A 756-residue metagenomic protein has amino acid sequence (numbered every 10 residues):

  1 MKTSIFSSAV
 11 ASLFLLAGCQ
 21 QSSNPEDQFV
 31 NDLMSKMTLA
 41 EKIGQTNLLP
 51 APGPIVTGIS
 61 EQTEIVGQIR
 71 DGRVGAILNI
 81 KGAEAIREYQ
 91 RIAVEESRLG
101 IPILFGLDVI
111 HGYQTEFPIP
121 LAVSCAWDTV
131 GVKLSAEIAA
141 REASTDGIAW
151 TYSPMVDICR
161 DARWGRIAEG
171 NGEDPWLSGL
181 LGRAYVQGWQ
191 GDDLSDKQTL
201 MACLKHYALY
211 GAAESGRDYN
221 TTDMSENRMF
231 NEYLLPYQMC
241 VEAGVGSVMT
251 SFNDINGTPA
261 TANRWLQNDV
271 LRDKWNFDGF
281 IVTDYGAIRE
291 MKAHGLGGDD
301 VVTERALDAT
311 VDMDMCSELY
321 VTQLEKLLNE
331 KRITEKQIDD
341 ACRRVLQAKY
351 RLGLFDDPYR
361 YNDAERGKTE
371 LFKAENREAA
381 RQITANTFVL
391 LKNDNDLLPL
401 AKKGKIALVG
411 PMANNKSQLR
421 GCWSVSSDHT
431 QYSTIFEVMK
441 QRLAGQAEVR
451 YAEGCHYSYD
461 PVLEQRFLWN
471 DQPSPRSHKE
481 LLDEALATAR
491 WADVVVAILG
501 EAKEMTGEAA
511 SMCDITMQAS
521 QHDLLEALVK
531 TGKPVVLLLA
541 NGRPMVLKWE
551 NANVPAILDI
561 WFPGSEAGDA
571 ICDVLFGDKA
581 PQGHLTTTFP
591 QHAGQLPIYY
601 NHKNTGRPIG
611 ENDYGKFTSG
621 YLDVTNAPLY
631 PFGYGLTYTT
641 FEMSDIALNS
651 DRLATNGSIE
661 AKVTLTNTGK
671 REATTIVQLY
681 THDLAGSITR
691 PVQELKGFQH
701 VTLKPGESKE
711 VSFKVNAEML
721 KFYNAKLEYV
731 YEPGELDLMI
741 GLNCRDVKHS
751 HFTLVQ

Functional and structural regions predicted by a protein language model:
M1-P25: Bacterial Sec-dependent N-terminal signal peptides
C19-K721, E728-D746, H751, V755: Glycoside hydrolase catalytic-domain context in secreted enzymes
